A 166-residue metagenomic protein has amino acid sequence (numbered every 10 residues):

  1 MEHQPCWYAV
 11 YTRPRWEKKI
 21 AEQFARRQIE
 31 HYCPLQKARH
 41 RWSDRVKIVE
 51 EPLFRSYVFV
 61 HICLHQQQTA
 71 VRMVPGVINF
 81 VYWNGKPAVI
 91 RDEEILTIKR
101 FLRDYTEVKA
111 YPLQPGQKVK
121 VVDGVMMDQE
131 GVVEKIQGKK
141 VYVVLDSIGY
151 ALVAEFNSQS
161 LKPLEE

Functional and structural regions predicted by a protein language model:
M1-K120, I136, V143-E166: Acidic-enriched and Gly/Ser
R45, Q129-E130: Short beta-alpha junctions and helix-cap segments that line functional grooves
P112, V125-M127: Residue-level "contact hotspot" at macromolecular interaction interfaces
Q129, K139-V141: Residue-level marker for the onset of beta-strands and adjacent loop->beta junctions in well-ordered domains
